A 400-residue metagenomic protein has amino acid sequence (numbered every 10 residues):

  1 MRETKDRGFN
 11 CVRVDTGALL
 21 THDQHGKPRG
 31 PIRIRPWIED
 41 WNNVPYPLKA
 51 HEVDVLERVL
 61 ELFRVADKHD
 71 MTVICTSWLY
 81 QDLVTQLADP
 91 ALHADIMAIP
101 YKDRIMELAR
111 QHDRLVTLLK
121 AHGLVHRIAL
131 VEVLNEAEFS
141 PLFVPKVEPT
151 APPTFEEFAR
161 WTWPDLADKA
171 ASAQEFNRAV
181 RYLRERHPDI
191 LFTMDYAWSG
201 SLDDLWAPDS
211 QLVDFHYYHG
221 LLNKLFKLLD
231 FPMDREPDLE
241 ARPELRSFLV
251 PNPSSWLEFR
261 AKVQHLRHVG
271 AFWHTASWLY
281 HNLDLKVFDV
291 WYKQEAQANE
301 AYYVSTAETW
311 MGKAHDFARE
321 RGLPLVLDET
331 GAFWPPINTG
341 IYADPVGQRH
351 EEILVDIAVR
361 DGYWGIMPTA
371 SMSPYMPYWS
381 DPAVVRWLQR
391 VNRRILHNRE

Functional and structural regions predicted by a protein language model:
M1-S210, L222, Q348, I366 (+4 more regions): Active-site mouth of glycoside hydrolases
D113, G123, E138-V359: Extracellular glycoside hydrolase catalytic/binding regions
P237-D238, Q389-V391: Short, intrinsically disordered/low-complexity patches at protein termini and at juxtamembrane boundaries
L325-E329, W364-A370: Conserved active-site loop/cleft motifs that coordinate metal ions or position small ligands
P377-A383: Long, compositionally biased tandem-repeat segments
